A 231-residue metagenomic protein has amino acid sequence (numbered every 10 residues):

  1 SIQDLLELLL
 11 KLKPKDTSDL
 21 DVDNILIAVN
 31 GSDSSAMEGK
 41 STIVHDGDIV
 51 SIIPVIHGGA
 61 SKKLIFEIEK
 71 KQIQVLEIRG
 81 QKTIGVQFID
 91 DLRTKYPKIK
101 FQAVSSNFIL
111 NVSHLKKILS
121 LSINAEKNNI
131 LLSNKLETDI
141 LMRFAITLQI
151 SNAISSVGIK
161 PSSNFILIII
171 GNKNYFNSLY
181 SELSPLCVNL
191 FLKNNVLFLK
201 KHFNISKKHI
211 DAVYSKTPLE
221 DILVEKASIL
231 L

Functional and structural regions predicted by a protein language model:
S1-K63: Ubiquitin-like/PB1-type beta-grasp interaction modules and other compact soluble beta-rich domains
Q3-D4, T83-I89, N174-S181: Short, conserved charged micro-motifs
L20-N24, K71-I73, S162: Short Gly/Ser/Thr- and Asp/Glu-enriched loop/turn motifs at secondary-structure junctions
S51, V112, K116-G171: Ordered, amphipathic secondary-structure segments that act as subunit-interaction surfaces in large macromolecular
K63-F66, D90-R93, I154-G158: A generic local secondary-structure boundary/capping motif
L64-E77: Generic N-terminal amphipathic, Lys/Arg-enriched alpha-helix
Q74-N134: N-terminal interaction modules that seed assembly of large macromolecular complexes
I159-L231: Glycine-rich, aromatic-bearing surface loops/beta-hairpins
